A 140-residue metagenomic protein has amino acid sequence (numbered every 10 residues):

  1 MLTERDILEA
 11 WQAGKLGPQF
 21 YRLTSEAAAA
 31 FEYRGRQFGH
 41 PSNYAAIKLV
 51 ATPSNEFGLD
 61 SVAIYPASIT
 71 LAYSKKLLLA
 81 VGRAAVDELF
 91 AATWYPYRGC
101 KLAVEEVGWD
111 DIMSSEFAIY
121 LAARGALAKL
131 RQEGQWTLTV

Functional and structural regions predicted by a protein language model:
M1-V140: Accessory interaction regions appended to the cores of large information-processing enzymes
